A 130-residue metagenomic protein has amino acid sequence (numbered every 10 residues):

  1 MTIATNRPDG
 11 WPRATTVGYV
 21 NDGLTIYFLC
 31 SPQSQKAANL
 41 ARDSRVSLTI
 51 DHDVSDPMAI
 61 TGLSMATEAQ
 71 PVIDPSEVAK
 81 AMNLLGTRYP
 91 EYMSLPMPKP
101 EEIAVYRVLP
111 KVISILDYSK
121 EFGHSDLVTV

Functional and structural regions predicted by a protein language model:
M1-P32, L40, S47-H52, T61-G62: Short beta-strand segments
R7-T15, R45-D56, P90-L95, E102-V105: Short N-terminal helix-initiation segments at or just after the protein's N-terminus
D9, D22, D43, D51-D56 (+3 more regions): Acidic-enriched, low-complexity/disordered segments with a strong bias for Aspartate over Glutamate
T25, R45, V112-S114: Structural motif
A41-R42, G86: Alpha-helix boundary recognition
P57-V130: Charged, gly/pro-rich active-site loop segments
